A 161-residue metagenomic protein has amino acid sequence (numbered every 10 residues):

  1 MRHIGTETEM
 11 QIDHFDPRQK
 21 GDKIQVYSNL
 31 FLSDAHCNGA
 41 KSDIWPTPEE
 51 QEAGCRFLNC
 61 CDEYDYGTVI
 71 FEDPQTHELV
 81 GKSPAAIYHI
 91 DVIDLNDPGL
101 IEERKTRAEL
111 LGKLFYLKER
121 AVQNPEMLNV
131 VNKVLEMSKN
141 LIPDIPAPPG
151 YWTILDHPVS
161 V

Functional and structural regions predicted by a protein language model:
M1-L32, K41-P48, E52-R56: Histidine-centered nuclease catalytic patch
M1-R2, Q11-H14, L32, Y66 (+3 more regions): Aromatic-enriched hydrophobic runs in primary sequence
A35: Conserved active-site neighborhood of enzyme catalytic/cofactor-binding cores
G39-R120: Domain-level detector of nuclease and nuclease-like folds in predominantly extracellular/periplasmic contexts
I87-V161: C-terminal, charged low-complexity interaction regions
